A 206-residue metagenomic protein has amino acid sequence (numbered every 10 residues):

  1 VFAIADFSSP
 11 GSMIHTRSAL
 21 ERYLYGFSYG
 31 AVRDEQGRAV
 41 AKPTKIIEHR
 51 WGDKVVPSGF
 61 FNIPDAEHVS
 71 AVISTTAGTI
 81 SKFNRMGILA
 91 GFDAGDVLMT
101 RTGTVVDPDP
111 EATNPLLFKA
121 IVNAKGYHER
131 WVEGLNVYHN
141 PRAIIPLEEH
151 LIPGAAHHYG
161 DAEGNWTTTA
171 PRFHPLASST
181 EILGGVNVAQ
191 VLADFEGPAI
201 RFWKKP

Functional and structural regions predicted by a protein language model:
V1-P206: Acidic, metal-dependent phosphodiester-chemistry machinery of nucleic-acid enzymes
